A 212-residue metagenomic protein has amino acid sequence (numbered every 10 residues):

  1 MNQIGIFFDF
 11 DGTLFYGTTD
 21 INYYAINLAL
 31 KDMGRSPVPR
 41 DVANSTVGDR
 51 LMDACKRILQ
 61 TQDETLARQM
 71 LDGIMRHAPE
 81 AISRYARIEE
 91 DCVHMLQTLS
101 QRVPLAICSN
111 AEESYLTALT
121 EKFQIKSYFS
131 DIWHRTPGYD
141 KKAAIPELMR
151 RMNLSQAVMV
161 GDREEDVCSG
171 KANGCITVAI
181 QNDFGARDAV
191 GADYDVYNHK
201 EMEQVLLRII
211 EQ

Functional and structural regions predicted by a protein language model:
M1-I4, E113, T117-Q212: Asp-based, Mg2+/Mn2+-dependent phosphohydrolase catalytic module
N2-E90: N-terminal helical cap/lid subdomain that shapes the substrate entry/recognition surface in HAD-like hydrolases
Y24-L28, D53-R57, G73, H94 (+4 more regions): Alpha-helical elements of Rossmann-like donor-binding domains used by nucleotide-donor carbohydrate transfer enzymes
D49, Q101-R102, S155: Structured helix-beta-strand junction loops
E80-I107, T117, K142-A143: Short, acidic loop-to-helix structural element flanking the phosphoryl-transfer center in phosphate-processing enzymes
S109-A111: Conserved phosphate-coupling serine/threonine residues in phosphotransfer and NTP-handling enzymes
